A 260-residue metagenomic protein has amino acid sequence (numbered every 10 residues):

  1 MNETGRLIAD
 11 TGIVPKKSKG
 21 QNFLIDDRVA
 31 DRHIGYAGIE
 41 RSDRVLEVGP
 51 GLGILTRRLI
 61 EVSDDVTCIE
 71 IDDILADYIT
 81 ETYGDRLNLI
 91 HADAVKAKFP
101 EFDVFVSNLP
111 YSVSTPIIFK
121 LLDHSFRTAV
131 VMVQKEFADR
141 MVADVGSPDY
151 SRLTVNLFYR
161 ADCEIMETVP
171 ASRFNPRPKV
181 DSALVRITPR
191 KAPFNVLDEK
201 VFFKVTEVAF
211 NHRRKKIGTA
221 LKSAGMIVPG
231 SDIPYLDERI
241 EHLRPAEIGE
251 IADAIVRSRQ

Functional and structural regions predicted by a protein language model:
M1-V208, A246-D253, R257-Q260: Catalytic cores of RNA-modifying enzymes
V208-Q260: C-terminal lobe and adjacent flexible extensions of AdoMet/dcAdoMet transferase-like proteins
